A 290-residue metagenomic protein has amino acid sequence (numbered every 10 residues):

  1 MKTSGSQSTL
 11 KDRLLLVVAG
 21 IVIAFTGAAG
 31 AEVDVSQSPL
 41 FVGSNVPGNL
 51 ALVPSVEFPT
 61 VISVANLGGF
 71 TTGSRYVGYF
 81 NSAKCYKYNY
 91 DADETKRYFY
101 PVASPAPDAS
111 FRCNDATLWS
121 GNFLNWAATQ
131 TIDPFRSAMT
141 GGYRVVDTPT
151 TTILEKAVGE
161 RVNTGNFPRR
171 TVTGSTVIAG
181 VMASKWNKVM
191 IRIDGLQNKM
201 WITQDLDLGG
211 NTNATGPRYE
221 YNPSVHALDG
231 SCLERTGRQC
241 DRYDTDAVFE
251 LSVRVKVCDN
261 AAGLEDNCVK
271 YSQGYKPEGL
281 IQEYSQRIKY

Functional and structural regions predicted by a protein language model:
M1-K11: N-terminal secretory signal peptides that target proteins for export/translocation
T9-R13, L40-F41: Short N-terminal leader segment in a subset of presequences, especially plant chloroplast and some mitochondrial
L15-F25: Bacterial N-terminal signal peptides
A28-Y290: Extended N-terminal export/anchoring regions of large proteins
